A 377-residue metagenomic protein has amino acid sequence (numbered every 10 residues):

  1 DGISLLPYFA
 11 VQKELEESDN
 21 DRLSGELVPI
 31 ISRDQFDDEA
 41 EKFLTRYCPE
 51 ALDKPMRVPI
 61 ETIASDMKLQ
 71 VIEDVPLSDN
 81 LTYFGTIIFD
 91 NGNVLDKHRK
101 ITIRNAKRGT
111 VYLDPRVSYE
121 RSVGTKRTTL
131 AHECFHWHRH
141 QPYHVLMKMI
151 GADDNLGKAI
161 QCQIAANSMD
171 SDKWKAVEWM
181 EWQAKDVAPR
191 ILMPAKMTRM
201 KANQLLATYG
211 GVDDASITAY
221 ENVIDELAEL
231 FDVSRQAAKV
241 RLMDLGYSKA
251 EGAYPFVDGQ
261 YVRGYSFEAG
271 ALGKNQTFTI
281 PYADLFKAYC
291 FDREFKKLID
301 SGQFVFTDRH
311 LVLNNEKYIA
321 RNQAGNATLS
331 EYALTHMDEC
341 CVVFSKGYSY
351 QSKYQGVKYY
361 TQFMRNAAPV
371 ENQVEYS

Functional and structural regions predicted by a protein language model:
D1-S377: Active-site hotspot residues in diverse enzymes, especially metal/ion-binding acidic/histidine motifs
